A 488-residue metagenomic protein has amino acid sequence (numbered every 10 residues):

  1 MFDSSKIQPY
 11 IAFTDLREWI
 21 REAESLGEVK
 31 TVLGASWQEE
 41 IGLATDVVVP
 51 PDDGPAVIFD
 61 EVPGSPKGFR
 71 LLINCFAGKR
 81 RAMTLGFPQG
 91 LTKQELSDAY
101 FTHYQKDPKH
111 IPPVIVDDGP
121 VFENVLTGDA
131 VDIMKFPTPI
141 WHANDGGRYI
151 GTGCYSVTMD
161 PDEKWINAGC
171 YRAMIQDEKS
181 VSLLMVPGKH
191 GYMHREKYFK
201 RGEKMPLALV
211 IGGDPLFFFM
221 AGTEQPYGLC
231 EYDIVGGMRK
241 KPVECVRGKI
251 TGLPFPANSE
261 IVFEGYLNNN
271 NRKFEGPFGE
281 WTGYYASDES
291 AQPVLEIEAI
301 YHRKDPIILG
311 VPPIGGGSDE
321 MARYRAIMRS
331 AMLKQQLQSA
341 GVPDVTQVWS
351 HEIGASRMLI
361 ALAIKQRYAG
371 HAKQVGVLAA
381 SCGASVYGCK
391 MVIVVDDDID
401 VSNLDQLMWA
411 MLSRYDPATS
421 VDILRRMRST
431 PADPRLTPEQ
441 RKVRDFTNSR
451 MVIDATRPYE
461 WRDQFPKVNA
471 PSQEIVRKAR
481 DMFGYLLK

Functional and structural regions predicted by a protein language model:
M1-V294, E298-K488: Extended, highly charged
